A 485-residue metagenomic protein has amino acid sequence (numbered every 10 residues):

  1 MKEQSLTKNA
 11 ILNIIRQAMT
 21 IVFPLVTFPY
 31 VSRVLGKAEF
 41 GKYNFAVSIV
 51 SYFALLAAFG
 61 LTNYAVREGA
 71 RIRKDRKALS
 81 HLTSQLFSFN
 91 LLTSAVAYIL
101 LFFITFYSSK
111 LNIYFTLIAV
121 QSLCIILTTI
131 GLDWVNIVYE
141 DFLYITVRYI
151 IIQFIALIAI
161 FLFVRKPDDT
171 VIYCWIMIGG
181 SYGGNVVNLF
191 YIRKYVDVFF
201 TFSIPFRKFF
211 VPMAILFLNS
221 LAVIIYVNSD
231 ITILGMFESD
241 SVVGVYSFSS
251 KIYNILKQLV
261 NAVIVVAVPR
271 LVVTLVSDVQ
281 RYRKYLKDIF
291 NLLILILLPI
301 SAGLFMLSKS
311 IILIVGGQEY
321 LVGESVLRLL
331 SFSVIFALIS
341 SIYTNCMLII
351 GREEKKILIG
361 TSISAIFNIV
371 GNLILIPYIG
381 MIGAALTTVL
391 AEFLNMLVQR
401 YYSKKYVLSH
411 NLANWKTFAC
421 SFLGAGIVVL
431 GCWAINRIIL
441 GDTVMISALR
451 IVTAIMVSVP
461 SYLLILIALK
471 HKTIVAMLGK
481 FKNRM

Functional and structural regions predicted by a protein language model:
M1-F23, K77, S203-N219, T473-M485: N-terminal membrane topogenesis motif
M1-K2, T146, T170-M177, V186-V227 (+4 more regions): Interhelical loop/hinge segments that connect adjacent transmembrane helices in multipass membrane
S5-N63, Y98, F102, L157 (+1 more regions): Signature of the first transmembrane helix
F28-P29, A58-K74, S249, Y253-F290 (+2 more regions): Helix-loop junctions and terminal segments of transmembrane helices in multi-pass membrane transport/translocation
K37, I104-Q121, L304-F336, G441-M445: Interfacial segments at transmembrane-helix termini and the short loops linking adjacent helices
F115, I126-R148, F332-I363: Membrane-interface junctions at transmembrane-helix termini in multi-pass inner-membrane proteins
S122, T146-K194, P212, S362-F367 (+4 more regions): Hydrophobic alpha-helical transmembrane segments
W433-M485: Membrane-proximal transmembrane or re-entrant/amphipathic helices at the cytosolic face
